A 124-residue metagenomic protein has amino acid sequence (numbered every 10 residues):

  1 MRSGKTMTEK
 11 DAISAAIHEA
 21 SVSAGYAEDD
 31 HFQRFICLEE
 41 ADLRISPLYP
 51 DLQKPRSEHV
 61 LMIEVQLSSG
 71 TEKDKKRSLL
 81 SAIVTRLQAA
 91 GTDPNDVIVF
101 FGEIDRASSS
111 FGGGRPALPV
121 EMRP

Functional and structural regions predicted by a protein language model:
M1-P124: Interaction-mediating elements
